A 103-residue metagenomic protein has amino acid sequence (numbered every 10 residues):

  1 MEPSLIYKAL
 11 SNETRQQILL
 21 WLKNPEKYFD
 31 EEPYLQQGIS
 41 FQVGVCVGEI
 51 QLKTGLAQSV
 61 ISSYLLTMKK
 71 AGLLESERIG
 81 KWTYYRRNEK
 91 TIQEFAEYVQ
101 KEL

Functional and structural regions predicted by a protein language model:
M1-W21, L65, K70-L73: N-terminal leader segment of winged-helix/HTH proteins
K8, T14-A57, T83-K90: N-terminal helix-turn-helix DNA-binding core of bacterial DNA-binding proteins
L65, E89, A96: Short amphipathic alpha-helical/adjacent loop interface patches that line ligand and macromolecule-binding sites
K70-I79, R86: Beta-hairpin "wing" of winged helix-turn-helix
I92-L103: Short, Lys/Arg-rich amphipathic alpha-helical interaction segments that bind nucleic acids or acidic protein surfaces
